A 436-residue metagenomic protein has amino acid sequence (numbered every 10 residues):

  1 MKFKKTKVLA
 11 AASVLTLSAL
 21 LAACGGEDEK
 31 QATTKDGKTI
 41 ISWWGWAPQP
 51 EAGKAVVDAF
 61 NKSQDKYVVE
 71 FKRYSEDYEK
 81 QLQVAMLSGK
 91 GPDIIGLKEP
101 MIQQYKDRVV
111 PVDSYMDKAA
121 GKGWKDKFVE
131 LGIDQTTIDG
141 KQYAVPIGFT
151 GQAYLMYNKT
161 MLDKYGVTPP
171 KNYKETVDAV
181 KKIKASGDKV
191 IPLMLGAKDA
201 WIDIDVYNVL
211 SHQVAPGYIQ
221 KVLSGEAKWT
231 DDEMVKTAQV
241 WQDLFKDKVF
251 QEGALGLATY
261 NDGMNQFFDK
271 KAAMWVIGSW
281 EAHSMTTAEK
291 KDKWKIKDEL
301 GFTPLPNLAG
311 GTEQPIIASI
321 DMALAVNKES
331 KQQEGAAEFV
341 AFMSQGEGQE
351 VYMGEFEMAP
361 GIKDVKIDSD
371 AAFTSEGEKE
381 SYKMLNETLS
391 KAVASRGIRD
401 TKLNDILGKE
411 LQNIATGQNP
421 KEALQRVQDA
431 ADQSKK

Functional and structural regions predicted by a protein language model:
K2-A12, C24-K106, D117-W124, P169 (+6 more regions): Conserved N-terminal structural module of periplasmic/extracytoplasmic solute-binding proteins
W46, Q239-Q332: Extracytoplasmic/periplasmic substrate-binding proteins
E99-A153, K297-T303: Hinge/lid segment of periplasmic solute-binding proteins
V109-P111, D117, D269, W280-K291 (+3 more regions): Mature extracytoplasmic/periplasmic domains
D113-F128, A197, V214-K236, E289-K295 (+2 more regions): Short, solvent-exposed loop/beta-turn-alpha elements that line the ligand-binding surface or hinge of extracytoplasmic
T137, P146, V222-L223, I317-A318 (+2 more regions): C-terminal capping/gating helix-and-loop segments adjacent to ligand/active sites or protein-protein/ligand interfaces
D139, Y143-I147, V177-A227, A272: Extracytoplasmic/periplasmic solute-binding protein
V180-K182, S224-L255: Glycine-centered hinge/linker elements that transmit conformational signals in sensory and ligand-binding systems
